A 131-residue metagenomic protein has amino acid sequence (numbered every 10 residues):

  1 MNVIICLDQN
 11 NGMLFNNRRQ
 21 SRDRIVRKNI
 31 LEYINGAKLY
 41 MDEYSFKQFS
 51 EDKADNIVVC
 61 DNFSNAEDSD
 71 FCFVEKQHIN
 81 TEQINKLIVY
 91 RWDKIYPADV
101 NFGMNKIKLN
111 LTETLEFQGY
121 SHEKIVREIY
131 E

Functional and structural regions predicted by a protein language model:
M1-E131: Enzymes that bind and transform nitrogen-containing heteroaromatic metabolites
